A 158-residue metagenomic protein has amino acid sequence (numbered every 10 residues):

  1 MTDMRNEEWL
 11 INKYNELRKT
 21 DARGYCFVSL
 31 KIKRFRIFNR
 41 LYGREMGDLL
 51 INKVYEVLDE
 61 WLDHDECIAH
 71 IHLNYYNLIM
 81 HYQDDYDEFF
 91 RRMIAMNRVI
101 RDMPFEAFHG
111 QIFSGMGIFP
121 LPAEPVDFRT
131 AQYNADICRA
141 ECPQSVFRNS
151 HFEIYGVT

Functional and structural regions predicted by a protein language model:
T2-C26, K33-D59, A69-L73, D87-F90 (+2 more regions): Conserved long alpha-helical elements within nucleotide-processing catalytic cores of c-di-GMP signaling and class III
E7, I11, N15, Y86-N97 (+2 more regions): Catalytic-core segments of nucleotide cyclases and related cyclic-nucleotide turnover enzymes
F27-S29, I118: Conserved hydrophobic/aromatic beta-strand scaffold that supports enzyme active sites
R40, H81, Q144: Short, conserved catalytic or interaction motifs in soluble domains
E60-D65, M96-H109, E141-P143: Short catalytic/binding micro-motifs of nucleotide second-messenger systems
H70-H81, E106-R139, R148-G156: A short glycine-enriched loop-to-beta-strand structural element that forms part of the catalytic core of nucleotide
